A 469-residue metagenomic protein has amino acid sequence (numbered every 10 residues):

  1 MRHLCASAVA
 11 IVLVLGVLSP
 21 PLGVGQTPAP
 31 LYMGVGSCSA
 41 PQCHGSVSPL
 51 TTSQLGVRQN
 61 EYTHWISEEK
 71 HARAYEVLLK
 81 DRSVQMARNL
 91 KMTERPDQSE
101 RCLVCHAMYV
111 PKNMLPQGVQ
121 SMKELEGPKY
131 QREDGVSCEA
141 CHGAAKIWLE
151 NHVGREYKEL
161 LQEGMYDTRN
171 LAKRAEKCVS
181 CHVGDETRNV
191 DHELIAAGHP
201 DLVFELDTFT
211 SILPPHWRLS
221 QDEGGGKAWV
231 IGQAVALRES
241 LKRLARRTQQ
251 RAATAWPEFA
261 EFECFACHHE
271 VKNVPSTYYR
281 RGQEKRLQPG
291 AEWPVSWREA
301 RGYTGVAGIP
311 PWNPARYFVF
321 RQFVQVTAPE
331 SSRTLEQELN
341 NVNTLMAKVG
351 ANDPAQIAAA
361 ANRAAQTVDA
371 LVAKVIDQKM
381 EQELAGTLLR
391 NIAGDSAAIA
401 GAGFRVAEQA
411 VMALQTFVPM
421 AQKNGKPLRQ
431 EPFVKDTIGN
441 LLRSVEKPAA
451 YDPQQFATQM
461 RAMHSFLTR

Functional and structural regions predicted by a protein language model:
M1-A6: Positively charged n-region of N-terminal signal peptides that target proteins for export
S7-P20: Bacterial N-terminal signal peptides
T27-S46, T254-E263: Local sequence-structure signature of Cys/Sec-based thiol-disulfide redox active-site neighborhoods
G36-H44, L103, E139, V179 (+1 more regions): Cys/His/Pro-rich metal-binding microdomains
V47-R88, M114, G118-V136, A144-A421: Primarily the internal scaffold of c-type cytochrome electron-transfer domains, especially repeated/multiheme c-type
Q85-L103: N-terminal accessory alpha/beta regions
M108-P111: Conserved, well-structured interaction surfaces
G394-R469: A cross-kingdom marker for long, charged
